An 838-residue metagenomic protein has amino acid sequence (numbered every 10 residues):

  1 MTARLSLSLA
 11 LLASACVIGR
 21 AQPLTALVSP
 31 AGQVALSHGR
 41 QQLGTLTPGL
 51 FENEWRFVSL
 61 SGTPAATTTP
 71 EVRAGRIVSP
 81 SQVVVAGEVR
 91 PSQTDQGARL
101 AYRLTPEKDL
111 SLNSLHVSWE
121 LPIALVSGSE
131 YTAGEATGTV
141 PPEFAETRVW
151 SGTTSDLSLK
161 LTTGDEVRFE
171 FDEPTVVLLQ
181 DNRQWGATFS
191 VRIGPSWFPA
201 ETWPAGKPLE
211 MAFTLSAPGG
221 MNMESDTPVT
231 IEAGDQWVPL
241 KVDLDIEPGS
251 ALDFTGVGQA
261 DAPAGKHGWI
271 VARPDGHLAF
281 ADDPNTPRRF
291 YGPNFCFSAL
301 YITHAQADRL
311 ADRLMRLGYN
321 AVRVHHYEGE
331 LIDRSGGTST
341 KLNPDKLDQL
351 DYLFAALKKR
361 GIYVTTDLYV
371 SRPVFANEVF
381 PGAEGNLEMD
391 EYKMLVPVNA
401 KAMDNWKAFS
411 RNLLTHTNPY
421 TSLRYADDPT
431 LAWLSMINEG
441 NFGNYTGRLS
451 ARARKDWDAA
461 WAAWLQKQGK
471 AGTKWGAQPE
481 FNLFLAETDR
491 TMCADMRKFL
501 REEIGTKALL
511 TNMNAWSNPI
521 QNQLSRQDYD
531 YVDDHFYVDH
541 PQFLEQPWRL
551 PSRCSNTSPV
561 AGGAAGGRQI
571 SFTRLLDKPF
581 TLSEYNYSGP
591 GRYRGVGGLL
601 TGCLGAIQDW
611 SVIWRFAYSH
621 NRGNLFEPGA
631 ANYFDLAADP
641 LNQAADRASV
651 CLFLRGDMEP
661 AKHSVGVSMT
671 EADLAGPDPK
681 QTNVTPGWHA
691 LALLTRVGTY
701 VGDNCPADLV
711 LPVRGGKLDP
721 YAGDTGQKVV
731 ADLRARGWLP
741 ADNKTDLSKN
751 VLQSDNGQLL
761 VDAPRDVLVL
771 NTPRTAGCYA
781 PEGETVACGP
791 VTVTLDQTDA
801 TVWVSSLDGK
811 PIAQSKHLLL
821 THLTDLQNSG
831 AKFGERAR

Functional and structural regions predicted by a protein language model:
Q22-P80, E88, T137-G138, T230-L244 (+1 more regions): Acidic-aromatic substrate-binding/catalytic surfaces of carbohydrate-active enzymes
T47-W55, T67-T69, V78-S81, S111 (+1 more regions): Beta-strand-rich recognition/accessory modules
V78-S129, L209-M211: Acidic, contiguous internal or C-terminal segments within carbohydrate-active enzymes that form a structured patch used
R103-V177: Polysaccharide-binding surfaces and accessory modules of carbohydrate-active proteins
A212-H267: Non-catalytic propeptide/linker segments at domain boundaries
W269-H277, A281-Y529: Active-site mouth of glycoside hydrolases
M492-L509, S517-V538, S552-L733, L747: Catalytic-core region of carbohydrate-active enzymes that cleave or remodel glycosidic bonds
C651, R655-R838: Long, low-hydrophobicity ectodomains and other hydrophilic envelope-associated domains
